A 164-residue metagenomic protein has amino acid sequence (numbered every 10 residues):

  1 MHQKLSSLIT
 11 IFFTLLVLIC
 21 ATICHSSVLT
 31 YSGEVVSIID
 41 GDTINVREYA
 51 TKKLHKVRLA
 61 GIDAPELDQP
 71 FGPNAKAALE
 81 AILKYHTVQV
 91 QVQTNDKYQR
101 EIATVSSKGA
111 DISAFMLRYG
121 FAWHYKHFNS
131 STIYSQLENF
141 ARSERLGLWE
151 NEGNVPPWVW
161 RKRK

Functional and structural regions predicted by a protein language model:
H2-K164: Small beta-barrel nucleic-acid-binding modules, primarily SNase/OB-fold domains and secondarily Tudor-like barrels
